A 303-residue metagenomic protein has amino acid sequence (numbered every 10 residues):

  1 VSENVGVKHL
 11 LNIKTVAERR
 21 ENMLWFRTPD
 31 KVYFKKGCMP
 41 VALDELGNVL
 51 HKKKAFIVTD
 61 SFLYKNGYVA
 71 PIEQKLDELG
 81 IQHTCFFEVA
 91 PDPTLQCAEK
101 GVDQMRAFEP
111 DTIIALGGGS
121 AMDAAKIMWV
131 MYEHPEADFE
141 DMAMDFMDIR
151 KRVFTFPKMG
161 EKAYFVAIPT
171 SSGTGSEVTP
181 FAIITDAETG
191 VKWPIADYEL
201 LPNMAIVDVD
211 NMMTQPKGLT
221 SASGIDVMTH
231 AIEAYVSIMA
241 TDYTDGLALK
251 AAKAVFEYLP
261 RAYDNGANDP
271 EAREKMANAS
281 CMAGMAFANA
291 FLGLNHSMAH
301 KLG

Functional and structural regions predicted by a protein language model:
V1-M23: C-terminal segments
V7-K14, L43, E73, T84 (+7 more regions): Predominant activation on well-ordered alpha-helical scaffold segments within soluble catalytic domains
M23-T112: ATP/NTP phosphate-donor binding region
M39-A42, K65-Y68, L95, S120-A125 (+2 more regions): Short glycine/serine/threonine-rich phosphate/pyrophosphate-binding segments that cradle anionic phosphate groups
V89-P91, L116-G118, F291-L294: Active-site nucleophile and cofactor-binding loops and adjacent substrate-binding regions of central metabolic enzymes
Q96-D210: Glycine/threonine-rich beta-strand-loop-alpha-helix active-site module that forms ligand/phosphate-binding
T179-A290: Carboxylate- and glycine-rich phosphate/diphosphate-binding segment that chelates Mg2+/Mn2+
